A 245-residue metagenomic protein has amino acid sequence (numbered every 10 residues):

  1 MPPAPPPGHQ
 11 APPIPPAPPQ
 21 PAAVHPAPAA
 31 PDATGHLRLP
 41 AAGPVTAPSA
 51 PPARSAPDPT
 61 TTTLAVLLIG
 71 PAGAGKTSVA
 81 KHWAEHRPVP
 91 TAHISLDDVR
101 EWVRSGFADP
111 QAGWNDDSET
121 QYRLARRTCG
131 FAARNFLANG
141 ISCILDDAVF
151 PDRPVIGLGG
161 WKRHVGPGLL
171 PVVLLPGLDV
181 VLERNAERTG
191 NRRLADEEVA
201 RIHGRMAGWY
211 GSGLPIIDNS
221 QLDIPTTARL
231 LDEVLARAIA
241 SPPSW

Functional and structural regions predicted by a protein language model:
M1-P57, A240: Long, basic/Gly/Ser/Thr-rich N-terminal segments that mediate initial subcellular attachment or targeting
L68: Hydrophobic anchor at the beta1->P-loop junction of P-loop NTPases
G73: Walker A (P-loop) phosphate-binding loop of P-loop NTPases
K76: Conserved lysine of the Walker
K81-L124: Conserved substrate/cofactor phosphate-moiety recognition/catalytic segment in nucleotide-dependent phosphotransferases
T120-V165: Glycine-rich phosphate-binding loop used to anchor ATP phosphates in small-molecule kinases, encompassing both
V165-W209: A glycine- and Lys/Arg-enriched "phosphate-lid" helix/loop adjacent to the NTP-binding pocket of small-molecule kinases
G190-L230, P242-W245: Small-molecule kinase domains that catalyze NTP-dependent phosphoryl transfer to phosphate-bearing small molecules
